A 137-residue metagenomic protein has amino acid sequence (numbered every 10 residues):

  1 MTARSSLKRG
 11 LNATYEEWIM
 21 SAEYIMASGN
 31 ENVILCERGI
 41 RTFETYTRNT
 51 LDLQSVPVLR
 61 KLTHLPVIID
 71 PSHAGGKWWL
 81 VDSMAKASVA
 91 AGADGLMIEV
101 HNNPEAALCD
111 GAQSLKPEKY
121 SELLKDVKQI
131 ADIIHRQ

Functional and structural regions predicted by a protein language model:
M1-V100: Catalytic alpha/beta core domains of metabolic enzymes, predominantly
N102-R136: C-terminal helical cap(s) of enzyme catalytic domains, especially alpha/beta-barrels
